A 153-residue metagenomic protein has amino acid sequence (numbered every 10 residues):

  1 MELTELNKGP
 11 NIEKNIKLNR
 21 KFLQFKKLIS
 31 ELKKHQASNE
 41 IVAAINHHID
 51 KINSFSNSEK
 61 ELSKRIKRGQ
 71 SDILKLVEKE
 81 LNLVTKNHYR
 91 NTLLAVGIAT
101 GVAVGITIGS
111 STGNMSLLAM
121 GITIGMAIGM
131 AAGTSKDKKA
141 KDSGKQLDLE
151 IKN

Functional and structural regions predicted by a protein language model:
M1-A99, S110, N114-S116, T134-N153: Helix-termini ("caps") and immediately adjacent flexible loops/tails, especially at membrane-solvent interfaces
G101-I106: Hydrophobic, membrane-inserted alpha-helices
G113-G125: Hydrophobic alpha-helical transmembrane segments
G125-G133: Alpha-helical transmembrane segments and their membrane-interface exit regions
